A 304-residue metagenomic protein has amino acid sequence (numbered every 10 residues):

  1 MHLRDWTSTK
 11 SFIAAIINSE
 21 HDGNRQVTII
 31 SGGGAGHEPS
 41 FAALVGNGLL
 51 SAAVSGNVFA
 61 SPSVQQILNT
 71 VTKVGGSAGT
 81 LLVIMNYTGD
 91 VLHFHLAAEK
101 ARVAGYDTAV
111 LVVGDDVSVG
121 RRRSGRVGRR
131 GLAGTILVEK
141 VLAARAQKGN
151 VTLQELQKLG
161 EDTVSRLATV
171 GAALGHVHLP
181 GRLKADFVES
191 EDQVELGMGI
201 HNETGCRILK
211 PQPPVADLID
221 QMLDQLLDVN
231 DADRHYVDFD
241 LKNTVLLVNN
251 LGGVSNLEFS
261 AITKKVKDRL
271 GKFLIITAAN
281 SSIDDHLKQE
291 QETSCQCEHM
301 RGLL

Functional and structural regions predicted by a protein language model:
M1-I29, N47, R182, L304: N-terminal amphipathic/basic leader segments beginning at the initiator methionine
H2-S11, N150-L159, T169-L179, D228-V245 (+1 more regions): Flexible, glycine/charged-enriched surface loops at secondary-structure junctions
V27-G34, L50-A53, G79-T88, H95-A98 (+3 more regions): Short glycine-rich or small-residue beta-strand-to-loop segments that form or flank ligand, phosphate, metal/Fe-S
H37, F41-S77, L227: Glycine-rich oxoanion-binding loops at beta->alpha junctions
A53-V58, R102-G134: Short, acidic/small-residue loops that bind anionic groups at enzyme active sites
V119-R129, E139-E203: Internal, active-site/partner-interface "lid" segment
R182-A261: Glycine-rich phosphate/diphosphate-binding loops and the adjacent beta-loop-alpha structural elements that coordinate
Q225, D231-L304: C-terminal non-catalytic interaction/assembly regions of soluble proteins
